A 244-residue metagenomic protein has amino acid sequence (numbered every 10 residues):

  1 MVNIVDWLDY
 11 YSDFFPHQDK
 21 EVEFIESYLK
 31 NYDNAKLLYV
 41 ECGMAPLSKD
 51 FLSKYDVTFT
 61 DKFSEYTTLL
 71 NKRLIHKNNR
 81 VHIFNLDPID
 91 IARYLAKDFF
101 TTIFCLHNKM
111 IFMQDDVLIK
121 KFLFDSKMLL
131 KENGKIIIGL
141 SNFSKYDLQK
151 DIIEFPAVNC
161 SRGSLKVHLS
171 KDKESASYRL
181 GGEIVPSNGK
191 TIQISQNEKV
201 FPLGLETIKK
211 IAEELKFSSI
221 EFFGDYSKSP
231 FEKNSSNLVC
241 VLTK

Functional and structural regions predicted by a protein language model:
M1-A35: Conserved class I S-adenosyl-L-methionine
D33-G43: Conserved class I S-adenosyl-L-methionine
A45-A92: Class I SAM-dependent methyltransferase SAM/SAH-binding core
R93-I103: A short acidic, Gly/Pro-enriched loop at the edge of an enzyme's catalytic core that lines a small-molecule cofactor
T101-V117: A short SAM/SAH-binding and catalytic strip from SAM-dependent methyltransferases
I119-E132: A short glycine-rich, Lys/Arg-flanked "PGG" loop and its adjoining helix->strand segment in the class I
I137-K209: SAM-dependent methyltransferase
K199-K244: C-terminal lobe and adjacent flexible extensions of AdoMet/dcAdoMet transferase-like proteins
